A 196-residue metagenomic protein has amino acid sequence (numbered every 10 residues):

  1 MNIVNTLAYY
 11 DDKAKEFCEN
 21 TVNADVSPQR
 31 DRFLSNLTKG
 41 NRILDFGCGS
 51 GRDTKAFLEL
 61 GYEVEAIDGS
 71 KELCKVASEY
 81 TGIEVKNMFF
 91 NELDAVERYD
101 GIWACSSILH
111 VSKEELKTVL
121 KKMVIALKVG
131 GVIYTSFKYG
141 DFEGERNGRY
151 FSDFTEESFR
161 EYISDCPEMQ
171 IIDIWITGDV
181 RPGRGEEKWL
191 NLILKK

Functional and structural regions predicted by a protein language model:
M1-E97, V111-T118, K122, V132-K196: Class I (Rossmann-like) S-adenosyl-L-methionine-dependent methyltransferase catalytic domain, capturing the SAM-binding
D100: Conserved acidic residues
W103-A104: A conserved beta-strand element that flanks and buttresses the S-adenosyl-L-methionine
S107: Hydrophobic adenine-recognition pocket in adenosine-nucleotide-binding enzymes
I125: Short, conserved loop/helix-junction motifs that constitute active-site signature segments in enzyme catalytic cores
